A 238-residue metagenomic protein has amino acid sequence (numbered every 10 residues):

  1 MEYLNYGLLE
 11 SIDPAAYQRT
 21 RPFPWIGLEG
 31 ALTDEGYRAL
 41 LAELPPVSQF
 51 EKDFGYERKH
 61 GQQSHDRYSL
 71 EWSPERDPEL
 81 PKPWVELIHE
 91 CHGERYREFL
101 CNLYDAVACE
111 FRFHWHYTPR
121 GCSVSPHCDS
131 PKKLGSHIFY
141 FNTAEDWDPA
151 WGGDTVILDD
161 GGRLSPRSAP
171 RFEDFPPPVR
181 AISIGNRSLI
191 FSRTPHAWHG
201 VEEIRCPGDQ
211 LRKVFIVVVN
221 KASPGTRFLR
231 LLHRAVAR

Functional and structural regions predicted by a protein language model:
M1-R21, R167, R230-R238: Fe(II)/2-oxoglutarate
E2, E10, A16, W25 (+3 more regions): Preference for short coil/turn "hinge" residues that link or interrupt alpha-helices
L8, D13-Y17, L44-S48, H92-R95 (+4 more regions): Generic secondary-structure transition motif, activating predominantly at the C-termini of alpha-helices
L9-D13, S69, S73, E110 (+1 more regions): N-proximal short alpha-helices
P14-F99: Non-heme Fe(II)/2-oxoglutarate
R76, L80-P81, I88-H89, R97-R230: Catalytic core of non-heme Fe(II) oxygenases with the double-stranded beta-helix
